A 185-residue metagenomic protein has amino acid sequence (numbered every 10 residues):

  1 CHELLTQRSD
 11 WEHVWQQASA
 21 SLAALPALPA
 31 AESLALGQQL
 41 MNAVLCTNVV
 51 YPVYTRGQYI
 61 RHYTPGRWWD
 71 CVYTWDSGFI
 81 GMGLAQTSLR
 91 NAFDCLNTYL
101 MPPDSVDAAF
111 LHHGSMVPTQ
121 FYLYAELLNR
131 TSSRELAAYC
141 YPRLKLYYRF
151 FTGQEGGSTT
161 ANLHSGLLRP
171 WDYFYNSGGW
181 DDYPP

Functional and structural regions predicted by a protein language model:
H2-D70: Low-complexity, Ser/Thr/Pro/Gly-enriched N-terminal "stalk/linker" regions
L28-V50, T74, T131-P185: Active-site acid/base region of carbohydrate-active enzymes
V49-I60, R90-Y99, P185: Active-site-adjacent bridging/hinge elements
R61, L100-F110, Y173-P185: Acidic/His metal-coordination segments adjacent to aromatic residues that form catalytic metal sites in metalloenzymes
R67-Y99: Alpha-helical support elements that line or immediately flank enzyme active sites and cofactor-binding pockets
Y73, Y99-A125: Aromatic-lined, polymer-binding surfaces characteristic of secreted/periplasmic polysaccharide-degrading enzymes
G78, R90, N97, P118-A125 (+3 more regions): A structural signal for well-ordered alpha-helical segments within the folded catalytic domains of diverse enzymes
M82-Q86, Y122-R130: Short glycine/serine- and small hydrophobic-enriched flexible loop segments
